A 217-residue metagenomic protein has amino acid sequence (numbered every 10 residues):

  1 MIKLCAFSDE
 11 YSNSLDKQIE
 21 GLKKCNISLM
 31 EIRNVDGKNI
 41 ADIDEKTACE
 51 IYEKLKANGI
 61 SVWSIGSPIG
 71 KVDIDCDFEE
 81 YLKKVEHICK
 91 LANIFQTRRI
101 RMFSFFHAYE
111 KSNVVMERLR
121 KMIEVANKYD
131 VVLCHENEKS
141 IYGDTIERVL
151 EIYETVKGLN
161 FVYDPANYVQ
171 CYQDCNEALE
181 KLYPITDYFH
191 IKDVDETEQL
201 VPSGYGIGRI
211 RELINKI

Functional and structural regions predicted by a protein language model:
M1-T97: N-terminal pre-domain/capping segments
L4, L29-M30, W63-I65, K121-R211: Acidic/histidine-rich catalytic cores of soluble enzymes
L15-K17, K46-I51, K84, E147 (+2 more regions): Alpha-helical scaffolding within the catalytic cores of extracellular/periplasmic polymer-degrading hydrolases
D16-K17, K54-N58, V72-Y163, Q170: Active-site acidic/histidine proton-transfer and metal-coordination neighborhood in alpha/beta enzyme cores
N34, I69, S104, T186 (+1 more regions): Residues that line or immediately flank small-molecule/substrate-binding pockets and catalytic motifs
D36-A41, G70-C76, F106-E110, Q170-Y172 (+1 more regions): A short acidic, helix-capping loop that chelates divalent metal ions and anchors anionic groups
D44, D77-Y81, K111, V115 (+3 more regions): Residue-level preference for long, well-ordered alpha-helices that form the structural scaffold of enzyme catalytic
